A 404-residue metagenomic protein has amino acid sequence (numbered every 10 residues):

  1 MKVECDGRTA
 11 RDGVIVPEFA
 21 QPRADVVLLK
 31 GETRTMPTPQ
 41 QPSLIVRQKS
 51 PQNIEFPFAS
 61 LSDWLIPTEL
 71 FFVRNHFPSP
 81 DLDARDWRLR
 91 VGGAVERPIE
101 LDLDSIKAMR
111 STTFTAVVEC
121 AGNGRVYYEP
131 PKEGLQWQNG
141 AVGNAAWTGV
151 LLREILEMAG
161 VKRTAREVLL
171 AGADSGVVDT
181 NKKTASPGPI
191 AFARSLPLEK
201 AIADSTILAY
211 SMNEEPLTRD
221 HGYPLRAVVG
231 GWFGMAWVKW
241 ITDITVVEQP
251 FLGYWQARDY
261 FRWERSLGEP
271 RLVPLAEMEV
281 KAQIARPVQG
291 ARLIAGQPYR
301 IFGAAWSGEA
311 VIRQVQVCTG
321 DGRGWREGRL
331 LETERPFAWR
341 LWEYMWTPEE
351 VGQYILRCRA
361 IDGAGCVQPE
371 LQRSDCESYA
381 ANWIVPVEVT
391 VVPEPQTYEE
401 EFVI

Functional and structural regions predicted by a protein language model:
R8-R11, R23: Basic polycationic patches enriched in arginine
A10-E18: Intrinsically disordered, low-complexity segments enriched in serine/threonine/proline/glycine and often basic
F19, R23, L29-I404: Structured, non-membrane catalytic/scaffold regions adjacent to prosthetic-group chemistry
